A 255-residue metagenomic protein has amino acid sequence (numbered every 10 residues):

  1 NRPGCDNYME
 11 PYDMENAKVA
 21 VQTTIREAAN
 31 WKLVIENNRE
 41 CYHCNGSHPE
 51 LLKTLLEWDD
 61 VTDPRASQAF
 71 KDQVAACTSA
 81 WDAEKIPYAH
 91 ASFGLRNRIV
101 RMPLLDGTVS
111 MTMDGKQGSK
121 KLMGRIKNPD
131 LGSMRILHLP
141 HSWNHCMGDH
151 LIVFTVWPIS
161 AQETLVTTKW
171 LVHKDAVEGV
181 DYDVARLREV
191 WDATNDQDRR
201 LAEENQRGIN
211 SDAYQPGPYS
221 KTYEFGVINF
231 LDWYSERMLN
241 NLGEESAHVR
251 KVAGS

Functional and structural regions predicted by a protein language model:
N1-S255: C-terminal catalytic domain of Rieske-type non-heme iron oxygenases
